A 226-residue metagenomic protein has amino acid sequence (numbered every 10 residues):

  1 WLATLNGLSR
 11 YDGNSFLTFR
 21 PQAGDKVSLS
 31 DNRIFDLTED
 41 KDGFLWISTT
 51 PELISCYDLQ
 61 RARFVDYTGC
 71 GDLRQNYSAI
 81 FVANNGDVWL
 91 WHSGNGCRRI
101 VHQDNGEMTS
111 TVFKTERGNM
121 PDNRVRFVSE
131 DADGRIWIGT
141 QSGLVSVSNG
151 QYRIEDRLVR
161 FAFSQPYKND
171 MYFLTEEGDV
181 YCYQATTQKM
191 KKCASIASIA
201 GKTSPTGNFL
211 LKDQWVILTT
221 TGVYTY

Functional and structural regions predicted by a protein language model:
W1-Y226: Carboxylate-rich, polar loop motifs that coordinate divalent cations or form catalytic acidic clusters
